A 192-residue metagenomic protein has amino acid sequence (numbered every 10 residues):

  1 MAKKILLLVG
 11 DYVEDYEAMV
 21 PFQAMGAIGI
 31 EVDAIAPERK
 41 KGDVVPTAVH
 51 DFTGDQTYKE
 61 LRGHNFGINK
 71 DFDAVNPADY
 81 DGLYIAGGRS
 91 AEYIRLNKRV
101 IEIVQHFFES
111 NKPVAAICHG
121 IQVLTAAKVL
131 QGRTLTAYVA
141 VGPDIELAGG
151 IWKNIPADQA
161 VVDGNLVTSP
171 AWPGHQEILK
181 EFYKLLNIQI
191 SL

Functional and structural regions predicted by a protein language model:
M1-S110, V123-T134, G142-L192: Extended, subdomain-level signal for the structured scaffold at the beginning of enzyme domains
I117-G120: Short, thiol/selenol-centered motifs that function as redox-active sites or metal-ligating centers
